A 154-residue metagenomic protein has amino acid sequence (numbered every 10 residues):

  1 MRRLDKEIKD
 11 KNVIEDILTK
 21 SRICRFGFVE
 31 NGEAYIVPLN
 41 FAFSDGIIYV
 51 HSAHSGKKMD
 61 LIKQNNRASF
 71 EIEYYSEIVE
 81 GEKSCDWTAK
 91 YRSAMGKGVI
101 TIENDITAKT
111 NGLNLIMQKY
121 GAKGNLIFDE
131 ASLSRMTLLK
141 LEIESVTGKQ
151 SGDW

Functional and structural regions predicted by a protein language model:
M1-T19: Extreme N-terminal tail/first-helix region
R2-D5, Y75-W154: Charged, gly/pro-rich active-site loop segments
I17-L18, I62, I116: A generic structural signal for nonpolar/aromatic side chains embedded in well-ordered alpha-helices
K20-I23, A122-G124: Short Pro/Gly-enriched beta-strand edge/turn motifs at strand-loop
S21-H54: Short beta-strand segments
I23, I36-P38, R67, Y91 (+2 more regions): Broad gene-expression machinery/nucleic-acid interaction feature
G27, N40-A42, K63, S132 (+1 more regions): Well-ordered beta-strand positions
A42-E77: A short mixed-secondary-structure module that forms the rim of ligand-binding clefts
